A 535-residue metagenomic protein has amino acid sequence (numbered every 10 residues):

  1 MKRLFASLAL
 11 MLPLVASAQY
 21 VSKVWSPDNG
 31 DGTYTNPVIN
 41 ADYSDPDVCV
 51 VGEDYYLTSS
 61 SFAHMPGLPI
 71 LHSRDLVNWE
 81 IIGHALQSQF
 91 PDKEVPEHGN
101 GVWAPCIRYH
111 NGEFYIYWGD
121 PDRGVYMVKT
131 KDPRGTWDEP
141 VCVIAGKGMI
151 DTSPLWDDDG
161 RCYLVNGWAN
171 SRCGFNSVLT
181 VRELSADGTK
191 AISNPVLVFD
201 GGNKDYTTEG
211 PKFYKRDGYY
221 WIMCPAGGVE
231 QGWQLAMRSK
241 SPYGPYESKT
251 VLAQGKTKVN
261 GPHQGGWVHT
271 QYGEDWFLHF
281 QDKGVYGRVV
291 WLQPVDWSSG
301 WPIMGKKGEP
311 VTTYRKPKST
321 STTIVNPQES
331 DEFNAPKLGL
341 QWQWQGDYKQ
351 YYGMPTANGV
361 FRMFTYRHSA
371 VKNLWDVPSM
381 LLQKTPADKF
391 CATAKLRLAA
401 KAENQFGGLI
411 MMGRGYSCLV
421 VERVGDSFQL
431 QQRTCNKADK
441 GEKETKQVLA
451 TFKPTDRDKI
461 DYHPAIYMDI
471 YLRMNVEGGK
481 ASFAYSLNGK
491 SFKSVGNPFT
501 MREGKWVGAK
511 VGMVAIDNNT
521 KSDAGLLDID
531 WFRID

Functional and structural regions predicted by a protein language model:
M1-Y20: Bacterial Sec-dependent N-terminal signal peptides
Q19-D535: Carbohydrate-active catalytic/glycan-binding domains of CAZyme proteins, especially the secreted or lumenal ectodomains
